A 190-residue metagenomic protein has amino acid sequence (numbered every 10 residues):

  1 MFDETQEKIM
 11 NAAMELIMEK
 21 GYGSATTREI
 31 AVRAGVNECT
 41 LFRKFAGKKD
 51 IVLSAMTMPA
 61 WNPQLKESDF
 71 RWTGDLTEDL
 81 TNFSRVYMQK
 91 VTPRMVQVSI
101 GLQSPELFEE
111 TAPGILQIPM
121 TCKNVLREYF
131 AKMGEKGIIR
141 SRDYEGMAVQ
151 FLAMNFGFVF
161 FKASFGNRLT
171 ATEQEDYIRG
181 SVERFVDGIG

Functional and structural regions predicted by a protein language model:
M1-K20, S24-C39, R43, D50: Basic, helix-initiating cap at the start of DNA-binding domains
L16, Y129, G180-I189: C-terminal alpha-helix
K44-F45, Y129: Residues in the recognition helix of alpha-helical DNA-binding motifs
M56-P63: Short, basic, alpha-helical segments at the C-terminal edge of helix-turn-helix-like DNA-binding modules
K66-V96, E145-F151: Hydrophobic alpha-helical connector segments
S84-V91, V98-L107, F185: Helix-loop "lid/cap" segments that line or gate small-molecule binding pockets
Q89-Q97, E110-K136, V149, F160: Amphipathic alpha-helical packing segments from all-alpha helical-bundle domains
G134-E183: Hydrophobic/aromatic-rich alpha-helical bundle segments in the mid-to-C-terminal region
